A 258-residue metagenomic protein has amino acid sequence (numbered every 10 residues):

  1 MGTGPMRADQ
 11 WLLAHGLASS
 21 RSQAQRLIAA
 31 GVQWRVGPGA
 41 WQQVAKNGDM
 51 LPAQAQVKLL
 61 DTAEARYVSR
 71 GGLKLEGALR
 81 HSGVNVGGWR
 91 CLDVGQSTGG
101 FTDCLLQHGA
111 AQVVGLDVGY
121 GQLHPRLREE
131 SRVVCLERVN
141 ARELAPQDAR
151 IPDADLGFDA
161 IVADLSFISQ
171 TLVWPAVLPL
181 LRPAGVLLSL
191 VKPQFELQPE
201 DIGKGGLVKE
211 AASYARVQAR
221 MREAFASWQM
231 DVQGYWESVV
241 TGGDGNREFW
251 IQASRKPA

Functional and structural regions predicted by a protein language model:
M6-A8, S22-N85: S4-like RNA-binding module at protein N-termini
V86-S97, L105, V114: Conserved class I S-adenosyl-L-methionine
S97-T102, G119: Residues at the N-terminus of the alpha-helix immediately C-terminal to the conserved SAM/SAH-binding loop
V114-L172: S-adenosyl-L-methionine
T171-L188: A short glycine-rich, Lys/Arg-flanked "PGG" loop and its adjoining helix->strand segment in the class I
P193-E210: Short, glycine-/aromatic-enriched active-site segment of Class I SAM-dependent methyltransferases
Y214-W228: Short alpha-helix
V240-A258: Core SAM-dependent methyltransferase catalytic element
